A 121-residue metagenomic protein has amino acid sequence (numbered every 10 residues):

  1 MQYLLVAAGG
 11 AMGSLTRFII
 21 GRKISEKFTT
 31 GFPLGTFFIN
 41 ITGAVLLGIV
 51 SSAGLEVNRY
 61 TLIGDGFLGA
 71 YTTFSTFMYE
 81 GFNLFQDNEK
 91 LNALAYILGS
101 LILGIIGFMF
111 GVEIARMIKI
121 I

Functional and structural regions predicted by a protein language model:
M1-I121: Membrane-interface helix-loop junctions in multi-pass transporters/channels
